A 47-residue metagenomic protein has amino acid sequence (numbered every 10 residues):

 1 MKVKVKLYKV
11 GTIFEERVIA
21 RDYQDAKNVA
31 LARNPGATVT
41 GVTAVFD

Functional and structural regions predicted by a protein language model:
M1-F14: Short aromatic-glycine-(Arg/Gly/Cys) micro-motifs in beta-strand/loop hairpins
T12-F14, D25-K27, F46: A broad, structure-centric signal for solvent-exposed, well-ordered loop/edge residues that line or flank functional
D22-T38: A short, charged, amphipathic alpha-helix used as a generic interaction element across diverse proteins
P35-D47: Short, mixed-charge low-complexity intrinsically disordered segments
